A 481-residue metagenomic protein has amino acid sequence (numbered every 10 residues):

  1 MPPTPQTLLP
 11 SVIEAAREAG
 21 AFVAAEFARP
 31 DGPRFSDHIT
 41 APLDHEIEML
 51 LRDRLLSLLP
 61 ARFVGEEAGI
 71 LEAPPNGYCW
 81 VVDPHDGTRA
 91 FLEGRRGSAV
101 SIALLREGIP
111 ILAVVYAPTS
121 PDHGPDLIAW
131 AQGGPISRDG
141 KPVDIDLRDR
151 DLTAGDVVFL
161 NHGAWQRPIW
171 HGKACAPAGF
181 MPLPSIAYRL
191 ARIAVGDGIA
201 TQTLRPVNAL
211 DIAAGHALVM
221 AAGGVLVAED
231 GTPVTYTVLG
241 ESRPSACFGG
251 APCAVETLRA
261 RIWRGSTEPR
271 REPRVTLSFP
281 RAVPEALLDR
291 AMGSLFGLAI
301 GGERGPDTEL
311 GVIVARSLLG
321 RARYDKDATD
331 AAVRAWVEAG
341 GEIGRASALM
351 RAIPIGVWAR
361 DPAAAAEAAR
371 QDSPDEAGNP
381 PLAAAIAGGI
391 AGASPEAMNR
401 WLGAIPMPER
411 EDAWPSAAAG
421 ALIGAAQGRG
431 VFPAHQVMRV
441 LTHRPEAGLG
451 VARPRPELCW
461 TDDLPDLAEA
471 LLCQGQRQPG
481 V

Functional and structural regions predicted by a protein language model:
M1-H85: N-terminal subdomain of lithium-sensitive/metallo-dependent phosphomonoesterases centered on the IMPase/IPPase/PAP
A19, V23-E26, L55, T88 (+4 more regions): Residue-level signal for inorganic ion chemistry
V23, G87-T88, I193, V219 (+4 more regions): Buried hydrophobic positions in well-ordered alpha/beta secondary-structure cores of metabolic enzymes
A28-R34, A228-V238, A419, Q427-L441: A glycine-biased, small/acidic residue-tolerant capping/turn segment at secondary-structure junctions
P74-G133, I313, S317: DPxDG-like acidic metal-binding loop motif
Y116-T153, D361-P374: ATP-dependent small-molecule kinase catalytic core of the GHMP/sugar-kinase superfamily and closely related
L147-E272: An extended, acidic
P273-V481: Structured, active/binding-site neighborhoods that engage oxygen-rich ligands
